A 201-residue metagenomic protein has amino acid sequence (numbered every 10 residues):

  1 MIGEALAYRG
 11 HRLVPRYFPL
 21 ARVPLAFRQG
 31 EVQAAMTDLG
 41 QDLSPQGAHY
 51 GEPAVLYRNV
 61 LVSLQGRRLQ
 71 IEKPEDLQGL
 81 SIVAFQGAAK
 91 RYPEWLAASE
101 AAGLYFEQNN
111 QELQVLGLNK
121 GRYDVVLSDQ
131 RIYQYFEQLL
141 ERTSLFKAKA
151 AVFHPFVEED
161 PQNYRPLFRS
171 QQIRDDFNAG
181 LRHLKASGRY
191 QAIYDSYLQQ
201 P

Functional and structural regions predicted by a protein language model:
M1-Q46, E107-Q108, S187, S196-Q200: Extracytoplasmic small-molecule ligand-binding "clamshell" domains of the periplasmic binding protein/Venus flytrap
M1-Y8, D76-L80, Q86-A88, Q162-Q200: Extended ligand-binding regions for polar small-molecule ligands
I2-H11, G51-A54, D76-Q78, Q86-N110 (+3 more regions): Ligand-binding cleft/hinge of the Venus flytrap
A5, A26-R28, L61, L77 (+1 more regions): Hydrophobic residues within well-ordered alpha-helices
R22-R28, T37-Q46, D124-E158: A ligand-binding cleft/hinge motif common to bilobed small-molecule-binding domains
L39-Q41, L64-R67, G87-A88, Q130-I132 (+1 more regions): Solvent-exposed coil/turn segments that connect beta secondary-structure elements in extracytoplasmic/periplasmic
L56-N59, T143-A179, Q200-P201: Periplasmic-binding protein-like
L64-I82: Flexible hinge/capping segments at coil-to-helix
